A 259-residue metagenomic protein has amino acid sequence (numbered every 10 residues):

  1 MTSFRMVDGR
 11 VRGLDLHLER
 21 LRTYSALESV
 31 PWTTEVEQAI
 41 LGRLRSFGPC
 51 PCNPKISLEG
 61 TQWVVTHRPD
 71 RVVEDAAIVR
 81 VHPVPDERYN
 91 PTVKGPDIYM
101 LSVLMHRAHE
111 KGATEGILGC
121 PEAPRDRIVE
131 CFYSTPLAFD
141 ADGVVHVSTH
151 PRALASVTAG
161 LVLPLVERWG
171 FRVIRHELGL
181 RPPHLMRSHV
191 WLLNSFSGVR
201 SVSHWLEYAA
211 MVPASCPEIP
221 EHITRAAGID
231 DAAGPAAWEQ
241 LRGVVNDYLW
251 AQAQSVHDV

Functional and structural regions predicted by a protein language model:
M1-W32, Q38-G42, E59-V259: Helix-start/capping segments and mature chain N-termini
S46-T61: Long amphipathic N-terminal alpha/beta scaffold segment
